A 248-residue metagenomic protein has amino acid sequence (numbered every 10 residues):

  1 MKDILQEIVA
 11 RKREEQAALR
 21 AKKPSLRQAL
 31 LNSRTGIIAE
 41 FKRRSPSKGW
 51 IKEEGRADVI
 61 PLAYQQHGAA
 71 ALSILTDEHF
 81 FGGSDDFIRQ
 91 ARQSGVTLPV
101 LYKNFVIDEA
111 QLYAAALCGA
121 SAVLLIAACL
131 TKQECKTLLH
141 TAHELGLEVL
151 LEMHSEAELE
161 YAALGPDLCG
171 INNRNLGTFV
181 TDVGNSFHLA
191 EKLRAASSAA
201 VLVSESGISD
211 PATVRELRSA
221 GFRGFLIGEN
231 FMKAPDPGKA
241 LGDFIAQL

Functional and structural regions predicted by a protein language model:
M1-V100, I107-E109, T141-G165, L176-S186 (+4 more regions): Conserved N-terminal beta1-alpha1 strand-loop-helix module at the mouth
A70, I74, A114-E134, I171-V180 (+1 more regions): Glycine-rich phosphate-binding active-site loops on the catalytic face of alpha/beta enzymes
T97-V149: Hydrophobic, well-structured mid-protein blocks that either form specific transmembrane helices
D167-C169: Active-site regions of enzymes building and remodeling cell-envelope glycoconjugates
S204-E205, L226: Glycine-rich anion-binding loop/nest that anchors nucleotide
